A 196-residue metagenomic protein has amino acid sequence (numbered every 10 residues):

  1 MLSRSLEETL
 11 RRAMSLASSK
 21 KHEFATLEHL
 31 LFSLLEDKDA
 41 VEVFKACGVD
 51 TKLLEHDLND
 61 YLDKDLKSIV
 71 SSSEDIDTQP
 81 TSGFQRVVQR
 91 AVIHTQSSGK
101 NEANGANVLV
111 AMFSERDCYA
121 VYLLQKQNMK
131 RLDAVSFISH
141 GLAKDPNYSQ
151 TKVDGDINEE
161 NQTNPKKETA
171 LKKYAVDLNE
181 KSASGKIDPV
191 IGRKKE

Functional and structural regions predicted by a protein language model:
M1-E196: Histone-fold recognition with a strong bias for associated Lys/Arg-rich disordered tails
